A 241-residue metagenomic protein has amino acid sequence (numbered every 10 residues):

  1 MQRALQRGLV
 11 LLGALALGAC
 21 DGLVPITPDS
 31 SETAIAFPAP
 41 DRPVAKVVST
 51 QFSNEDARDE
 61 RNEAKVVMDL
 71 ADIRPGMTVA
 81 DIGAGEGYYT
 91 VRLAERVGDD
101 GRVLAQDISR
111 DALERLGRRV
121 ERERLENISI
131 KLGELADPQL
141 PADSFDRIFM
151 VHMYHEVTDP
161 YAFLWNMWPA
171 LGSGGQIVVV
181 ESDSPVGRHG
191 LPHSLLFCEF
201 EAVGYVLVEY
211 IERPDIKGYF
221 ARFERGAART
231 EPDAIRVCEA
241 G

Functional and structural regions predicted by a protein language model:
D21-A80: Class I SAM-dependent transferase core
P75-G76, D99-D100, L171-I177: Short glycine-dipeptide loop
A80, A84-P138: Class I SAM-dependent methyltransferase SAM/SAH-binding core
A94-E95, Y161-Q176: A short glycine-rich, Lys/Arg-flanked "PGG" loop and its adjoining helix->strand segment in the class I
A136-I148: A short acidic, Gly/Pro-enriched loop at the edge of an enzyme's catalytic core that lines a small-molecule cofactor
D146-P160: A short SAM/SAH-binding and catalytic strip from SAM-dependent methyltransferases
V178-E199: Conserved class I S-adenosyl-L-methionine
F197, R213-G241: Core SAM-dependent methyltransferase catalytic element
